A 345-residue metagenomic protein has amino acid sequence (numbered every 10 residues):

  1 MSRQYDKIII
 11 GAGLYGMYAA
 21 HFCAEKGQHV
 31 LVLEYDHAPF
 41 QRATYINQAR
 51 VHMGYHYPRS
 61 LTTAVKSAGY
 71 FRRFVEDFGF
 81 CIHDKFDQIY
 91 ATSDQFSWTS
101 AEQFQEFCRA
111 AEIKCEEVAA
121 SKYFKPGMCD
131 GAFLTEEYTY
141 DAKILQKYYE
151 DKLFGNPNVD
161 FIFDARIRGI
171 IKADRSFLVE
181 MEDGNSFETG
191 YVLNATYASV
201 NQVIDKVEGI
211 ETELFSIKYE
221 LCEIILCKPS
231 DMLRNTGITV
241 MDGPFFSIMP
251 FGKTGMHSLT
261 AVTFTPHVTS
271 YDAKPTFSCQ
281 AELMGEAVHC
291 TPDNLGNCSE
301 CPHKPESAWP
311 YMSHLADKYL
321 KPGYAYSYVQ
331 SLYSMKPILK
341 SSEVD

Functional and structural regions predicted by a protein language model:
Y5-L31: N-terminal Rossmann-like FAD-binding beta1-loop-alpha1 element of flavoenzymes
A24-I46: Glycine-rich FAD pyrophosphate-binding loop
F40, S186-M241, F251-H257, V268 (+2 more regions): Central helical "cap/lid" subdomain
Q48-Y123, M128-D130: Dinucleotide-binding Rossmann-like beta1-alpha1 core, especially the glycine-rich loop that anchors the ADP
P58, T92-A101, A132-D151, E300-W309: Short beta-strand to alpha-helix junction loop
F133-Y191, A195-D205: Helical element adjacent to the flavin cofactor pocket in flavoenzyme catalytic cores
Y219-C222, N294-L295, S299-D345: Flavin (FAD/FMN) cofactor-binding core of flavoprotein oxidoreductases
I248-K318: Conserved FAD/dinucleotide-binding core of flavoprotein oxidoreductases
